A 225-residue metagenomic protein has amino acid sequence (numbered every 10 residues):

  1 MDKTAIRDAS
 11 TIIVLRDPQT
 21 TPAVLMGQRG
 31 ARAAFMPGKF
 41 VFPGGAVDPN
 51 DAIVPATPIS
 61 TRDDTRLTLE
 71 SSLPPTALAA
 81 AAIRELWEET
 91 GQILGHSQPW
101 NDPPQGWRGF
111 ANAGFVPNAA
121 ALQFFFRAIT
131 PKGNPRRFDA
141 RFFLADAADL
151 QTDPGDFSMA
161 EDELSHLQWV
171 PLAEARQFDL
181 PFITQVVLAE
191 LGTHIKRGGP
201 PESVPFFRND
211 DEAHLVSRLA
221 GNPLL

Functional and structural regions predicted by a protein language model:
M1-L225: N-terminal leader/linker segments that precede catalytic domains of diphosphate-processing enzymes
